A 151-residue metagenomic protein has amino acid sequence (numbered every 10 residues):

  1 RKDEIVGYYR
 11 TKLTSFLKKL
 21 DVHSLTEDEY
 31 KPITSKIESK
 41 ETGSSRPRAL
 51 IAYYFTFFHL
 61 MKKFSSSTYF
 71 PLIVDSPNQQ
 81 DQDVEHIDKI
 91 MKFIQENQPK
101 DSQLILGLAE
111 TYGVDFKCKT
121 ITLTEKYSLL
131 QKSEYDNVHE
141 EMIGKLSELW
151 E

Functional and structural regions predicted by a protein language model:
R1-T42, K63, S67: Extended helical coiled-coil dimerization/tether regions that scaffold and oligomerize large DNA-maintenance assemblies
D3, G7, T11, P47-A52 (+1 more regions): Short, well-ordered alpha-helical segments
K31-Y54, P77-E85: Conserved ABC ATPase signature
E41, S67-T68, V84-E85, K100 (+1 more regions): Domain-scale terminal segments
R46-P71: GG-anchored amphipathic helix commonly corresponding to the ABC/SMC/Rad50 NBD signature/C-loop
K62, N78, Q82, Q95-Q103: Hydrophobic alpha-helix feature that most strongly marks membrane-spanning transmembrane helices and their immediate
I87-E151: C-terminal lobe/lid and adjacent interdomain/linker elements of RecA-like ASCE P-loop ATPase modules
